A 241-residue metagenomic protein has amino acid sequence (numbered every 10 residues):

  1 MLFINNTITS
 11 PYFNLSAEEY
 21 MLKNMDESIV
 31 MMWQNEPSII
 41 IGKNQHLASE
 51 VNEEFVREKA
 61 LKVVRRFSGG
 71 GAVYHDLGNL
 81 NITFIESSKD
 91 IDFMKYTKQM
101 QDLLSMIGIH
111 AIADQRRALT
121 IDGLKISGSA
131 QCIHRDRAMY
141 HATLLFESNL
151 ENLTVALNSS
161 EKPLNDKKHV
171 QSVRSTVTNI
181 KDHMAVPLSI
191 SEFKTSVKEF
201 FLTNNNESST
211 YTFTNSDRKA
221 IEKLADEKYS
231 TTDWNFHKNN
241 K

Functional and structural regions predicted by a protein language model:
M1-I91: N-terminal lobe of the biotin/lipoate ligase/transferase fold
N5-T7, E86-F93, T143, K181-L188: Flexible, glycine/proline-enriched loop segments at strand-loop-helix junctions that form or flank small-ligand binding
D26, N35-P37, D76, Q115 (+2 more regions): A generic structural signal for well-ordered coil/turn residues at beta-strand boundaries that shape enzyme active-site
S68-V73, Q131-C132, K167-K168: Short beta-strand/turn micro-motifs at beta-sheet edges
N79-T120: Contiguous, small/hydrophobic- and glycine-enriched helical/loop subdomains that border and often "cap" functional
K98-M100, I107-I109, S127, R135-N240: Long, positively charged amphipathic alpha-helical accessory segments at protein N-termini or as interdomain linkers
I121-A130: A short beta-strand motif that forms the metal-chelation/ATP-contact edge of phosphoryl-transfer active sites
